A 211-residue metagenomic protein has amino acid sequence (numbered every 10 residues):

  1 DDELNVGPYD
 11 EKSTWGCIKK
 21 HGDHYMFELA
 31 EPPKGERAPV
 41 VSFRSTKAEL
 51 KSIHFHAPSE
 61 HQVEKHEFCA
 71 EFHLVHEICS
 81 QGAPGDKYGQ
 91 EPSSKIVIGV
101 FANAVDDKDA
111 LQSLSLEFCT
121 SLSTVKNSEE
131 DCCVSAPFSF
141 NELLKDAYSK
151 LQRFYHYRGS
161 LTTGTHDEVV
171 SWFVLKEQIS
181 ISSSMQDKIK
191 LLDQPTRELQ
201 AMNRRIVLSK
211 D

Functional and structural regions predicted by a protein language model:
D1-D211: Alpha-carbonic anhydrase
